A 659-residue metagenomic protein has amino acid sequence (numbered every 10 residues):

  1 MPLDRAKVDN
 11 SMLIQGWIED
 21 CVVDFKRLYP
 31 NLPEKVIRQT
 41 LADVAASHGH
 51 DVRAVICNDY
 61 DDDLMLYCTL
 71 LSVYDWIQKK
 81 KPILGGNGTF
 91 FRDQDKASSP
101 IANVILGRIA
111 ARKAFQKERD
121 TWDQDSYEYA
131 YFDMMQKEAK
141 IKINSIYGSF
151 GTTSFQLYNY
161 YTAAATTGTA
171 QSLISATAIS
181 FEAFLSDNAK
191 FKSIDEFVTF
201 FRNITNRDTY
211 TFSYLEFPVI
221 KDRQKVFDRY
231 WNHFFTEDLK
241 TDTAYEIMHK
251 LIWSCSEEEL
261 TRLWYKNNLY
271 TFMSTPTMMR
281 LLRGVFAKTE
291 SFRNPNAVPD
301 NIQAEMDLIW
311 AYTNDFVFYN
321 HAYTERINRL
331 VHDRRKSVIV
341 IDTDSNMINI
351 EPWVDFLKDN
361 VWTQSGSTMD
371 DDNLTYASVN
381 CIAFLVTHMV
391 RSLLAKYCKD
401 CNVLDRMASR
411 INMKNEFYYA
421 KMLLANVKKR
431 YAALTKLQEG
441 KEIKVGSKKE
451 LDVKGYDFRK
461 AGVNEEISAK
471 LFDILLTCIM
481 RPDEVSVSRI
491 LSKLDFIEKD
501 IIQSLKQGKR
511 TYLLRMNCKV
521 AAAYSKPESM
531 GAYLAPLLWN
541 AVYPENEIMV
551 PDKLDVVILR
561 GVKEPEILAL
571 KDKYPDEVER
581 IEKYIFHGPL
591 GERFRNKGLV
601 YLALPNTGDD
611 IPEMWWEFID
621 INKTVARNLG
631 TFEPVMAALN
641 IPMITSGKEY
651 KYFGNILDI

Functional and structural regions predicted by a protein language model:
M1-I659: Conserved acidic
